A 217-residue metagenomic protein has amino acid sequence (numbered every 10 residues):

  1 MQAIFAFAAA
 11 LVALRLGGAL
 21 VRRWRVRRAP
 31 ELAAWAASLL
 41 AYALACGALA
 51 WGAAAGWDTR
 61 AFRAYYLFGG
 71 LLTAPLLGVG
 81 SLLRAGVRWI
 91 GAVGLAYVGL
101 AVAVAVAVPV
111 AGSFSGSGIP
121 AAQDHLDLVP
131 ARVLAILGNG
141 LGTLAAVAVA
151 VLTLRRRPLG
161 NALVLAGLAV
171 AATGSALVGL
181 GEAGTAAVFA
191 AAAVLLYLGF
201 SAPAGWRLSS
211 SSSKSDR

Functional and structural regions predicted by a protein language model:
M1-A13, A29-V104, T185-V194: Individual alpha-helical transmembrane segments in multi-pass integral membrane proteins
M1-V26, N139-T153: First transmembrane helix
A3, R23-V26, P30, A54-A64 (+3 more regions): Juxtamembrane loop-transmembrane helix junctions in multi-pass integral membrane proteins, especially the extracellular
V21-R25, L82-V87, V151-R156, S201-A204: Structural signal for the C-terminal ends of transmembrane alpha-helices and the immediately following loop
L49-W57, V110-F114, S175-L180: Juxtamembrane "helix-exit" motif on the non-cytosolic side of transmembrane helices
A54-G56, L82-R88, G112-P120, G205-R217: A cytosolic-side transmembrane-helix exit/cap motif
P75, A85-L144: Membrane-proximal helix-loop-helix units in multi-pass membrane proteins
V147-R217: C-terminal transmembrane-bundle signature of multipass membrane proteins, characterized by strong activation on
